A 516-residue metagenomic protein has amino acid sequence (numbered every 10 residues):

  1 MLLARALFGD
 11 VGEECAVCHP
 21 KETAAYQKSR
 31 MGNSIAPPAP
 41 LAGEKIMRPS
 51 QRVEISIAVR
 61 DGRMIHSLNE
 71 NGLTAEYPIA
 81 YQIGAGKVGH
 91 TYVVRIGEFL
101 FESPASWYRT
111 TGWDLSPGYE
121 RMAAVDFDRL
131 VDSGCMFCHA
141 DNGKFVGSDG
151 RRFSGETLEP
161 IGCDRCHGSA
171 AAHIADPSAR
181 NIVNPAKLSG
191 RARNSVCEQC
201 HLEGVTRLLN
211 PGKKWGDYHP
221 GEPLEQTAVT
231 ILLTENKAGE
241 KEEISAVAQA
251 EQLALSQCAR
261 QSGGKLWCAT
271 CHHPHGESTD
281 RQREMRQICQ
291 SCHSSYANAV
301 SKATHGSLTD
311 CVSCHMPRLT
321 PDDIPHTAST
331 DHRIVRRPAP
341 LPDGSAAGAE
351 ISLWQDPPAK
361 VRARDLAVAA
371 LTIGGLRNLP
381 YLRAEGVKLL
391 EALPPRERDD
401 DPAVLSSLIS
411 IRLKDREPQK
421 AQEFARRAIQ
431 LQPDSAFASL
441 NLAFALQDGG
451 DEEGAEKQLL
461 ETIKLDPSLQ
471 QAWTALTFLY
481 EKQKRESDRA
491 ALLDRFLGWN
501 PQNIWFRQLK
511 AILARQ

Functional and structural regions predicted by a protein language model:
E13, K21-A85, G89-I96, L115-E120 (+1 more regions): Primarily the internal scaffold of c-type cytochrome electron-transfer domains, especially repeated/multiheme c-type
L393, R427-A428, E461-T462, R495-F496: Canonical positions in the second alpha-helix
R398-D399, P433, P467, P501: Short coil turns that delineate tetratricopeptide repeat
D401-A403, A436-F437, Q470-Q471, I504-W505: Helix-start (N-cap) detector for alpha-helical repeat units in TPR-like alpha-solenoids, especially tetratricopeptide
K414, D448-G449, K482, I512-Q516: Register position in tetratricopeptide repeats
